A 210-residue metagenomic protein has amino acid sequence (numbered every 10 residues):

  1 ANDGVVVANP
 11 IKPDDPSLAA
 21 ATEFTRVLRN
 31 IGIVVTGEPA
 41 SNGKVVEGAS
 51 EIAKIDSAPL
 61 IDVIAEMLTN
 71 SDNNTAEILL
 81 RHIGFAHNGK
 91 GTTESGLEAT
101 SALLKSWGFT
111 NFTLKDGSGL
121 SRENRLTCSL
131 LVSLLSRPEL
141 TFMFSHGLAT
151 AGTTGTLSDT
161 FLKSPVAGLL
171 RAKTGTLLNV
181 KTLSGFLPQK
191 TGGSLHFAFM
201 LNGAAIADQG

Functional and structural regions predicted by a protein language model:
A1-F142: A small/polar active-site loop signature that marks catalytic segments
L80-G210: Small-residue-rich helix-loop
